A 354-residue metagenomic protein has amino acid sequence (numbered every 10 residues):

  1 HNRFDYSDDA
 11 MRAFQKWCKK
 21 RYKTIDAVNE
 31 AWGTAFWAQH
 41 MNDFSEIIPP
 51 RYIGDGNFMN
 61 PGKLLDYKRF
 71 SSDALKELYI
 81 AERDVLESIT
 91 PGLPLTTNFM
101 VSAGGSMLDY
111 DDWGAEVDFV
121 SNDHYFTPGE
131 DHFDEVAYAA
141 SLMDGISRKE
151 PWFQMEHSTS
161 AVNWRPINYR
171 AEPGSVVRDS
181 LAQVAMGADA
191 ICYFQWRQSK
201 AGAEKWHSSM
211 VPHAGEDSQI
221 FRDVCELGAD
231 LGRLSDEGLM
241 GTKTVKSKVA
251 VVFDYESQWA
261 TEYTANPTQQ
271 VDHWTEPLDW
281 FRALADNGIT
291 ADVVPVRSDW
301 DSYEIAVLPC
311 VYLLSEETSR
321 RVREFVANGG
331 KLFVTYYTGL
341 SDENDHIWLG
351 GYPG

Functional and structural regions predicted by a protein language model:
H1-F119, D123-V136: Polysaccharide-binding and catalytic clefts of secreted carbohydrate-active enzymes
F44-I47, D118, N122-G354: Carbohydrate-binding surfaces of carbohydrate-active enzymes
